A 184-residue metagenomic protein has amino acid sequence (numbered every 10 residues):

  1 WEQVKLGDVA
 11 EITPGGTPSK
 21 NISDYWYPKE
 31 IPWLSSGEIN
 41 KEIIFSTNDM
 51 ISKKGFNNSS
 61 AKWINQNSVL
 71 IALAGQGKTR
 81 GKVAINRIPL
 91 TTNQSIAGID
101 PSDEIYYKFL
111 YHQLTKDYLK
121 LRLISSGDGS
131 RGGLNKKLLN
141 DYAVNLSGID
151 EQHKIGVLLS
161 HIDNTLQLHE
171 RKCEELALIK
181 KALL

Functional and structural regions predicted by a protein language model:
W1-G16, K41: Non-catalytic DNA-recognition/assembly elements of restriction-modification systems
W1-G7, A143-A182: Amphipathic alpha-helical segments
V4-V9, G37, K54, K137: Structural detector for helix-capping/boundary residues
K29, S35-G37, S46-T115: A short beta-sheet element
L90-A97, G127-D150: A short glycine-rich beta-alpha junction/loop motif
D117-L121: Conserved loop->alpha-helix
